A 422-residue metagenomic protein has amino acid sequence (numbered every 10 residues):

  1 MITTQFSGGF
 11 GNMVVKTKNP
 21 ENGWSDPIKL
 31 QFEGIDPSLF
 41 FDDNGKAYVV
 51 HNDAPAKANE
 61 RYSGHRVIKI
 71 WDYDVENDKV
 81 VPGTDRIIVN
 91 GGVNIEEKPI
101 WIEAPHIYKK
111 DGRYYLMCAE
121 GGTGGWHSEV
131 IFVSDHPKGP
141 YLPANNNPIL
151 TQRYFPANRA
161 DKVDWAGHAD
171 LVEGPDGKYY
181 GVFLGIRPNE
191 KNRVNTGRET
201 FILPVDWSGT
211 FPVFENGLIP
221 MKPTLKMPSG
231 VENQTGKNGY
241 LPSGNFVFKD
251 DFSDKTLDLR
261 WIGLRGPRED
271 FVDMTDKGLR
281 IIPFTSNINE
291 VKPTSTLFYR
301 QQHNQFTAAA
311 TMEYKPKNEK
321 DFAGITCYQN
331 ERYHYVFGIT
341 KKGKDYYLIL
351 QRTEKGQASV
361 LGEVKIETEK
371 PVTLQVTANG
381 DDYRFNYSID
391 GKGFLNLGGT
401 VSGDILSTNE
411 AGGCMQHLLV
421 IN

Functional and structural regions predicted by a protein language model:
M1-N422: Carbohydrate-active catalytic/glycan-binding domains of CAZyme proteins, especially the secreted or lumenal ectodomains
